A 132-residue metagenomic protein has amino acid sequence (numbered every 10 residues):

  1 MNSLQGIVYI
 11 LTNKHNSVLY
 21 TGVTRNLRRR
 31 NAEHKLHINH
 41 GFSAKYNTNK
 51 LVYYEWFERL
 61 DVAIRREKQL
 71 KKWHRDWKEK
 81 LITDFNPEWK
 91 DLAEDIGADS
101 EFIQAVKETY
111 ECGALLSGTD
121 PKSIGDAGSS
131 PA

Functional and structural regions predicted by a protein language model:
M1-H40, A44-K50, Y54, I64-K68 (+4 more regions): GIY-YIG nuclease catalytic motif and its immediate N-terminal context
K45, Q69-L81: Short arginine-rich
L60: C2H2-type zinc-finger recognition helix
D76, P87-E88: Short, charge- and proline-biased low-complexity linear segments that act as flexible interaction/docking motifs
